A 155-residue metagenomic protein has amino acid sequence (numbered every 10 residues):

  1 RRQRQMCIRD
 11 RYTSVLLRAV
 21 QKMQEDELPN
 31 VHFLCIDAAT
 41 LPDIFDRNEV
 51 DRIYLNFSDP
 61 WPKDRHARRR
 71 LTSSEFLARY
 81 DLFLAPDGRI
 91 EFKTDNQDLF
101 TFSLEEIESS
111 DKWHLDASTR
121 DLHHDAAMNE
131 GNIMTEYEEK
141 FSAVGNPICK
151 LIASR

Functional and structural regions predicted by a protein language model:
R1-I8: Short, small-residue-biased leader/transition segments that mark boundaries at the very start of proteins
R4, V31, W113: Short, conserved active-site loop motifs that form the nucleotide-linked donor/cofactor pocket
Y12-T13: Conserved SAM/SAH-binding beta-strand->alpha-helix loop
V20-R52: S-adenosyl-L-methionine
I44, V50-L71: A short SAM/SAH-binding and catalytic strip from SAM-dependent methyltransferases
P62-A67, E91-S110: Conserved class I S-adenosyl-L-methionine
R70-R89: A short glycine-rich, Lys/Arg-flanked "PGG" loop and its adjoining helix->strand segment in the class I
E105-R155: Class I S-adenosyl-L-methionine
